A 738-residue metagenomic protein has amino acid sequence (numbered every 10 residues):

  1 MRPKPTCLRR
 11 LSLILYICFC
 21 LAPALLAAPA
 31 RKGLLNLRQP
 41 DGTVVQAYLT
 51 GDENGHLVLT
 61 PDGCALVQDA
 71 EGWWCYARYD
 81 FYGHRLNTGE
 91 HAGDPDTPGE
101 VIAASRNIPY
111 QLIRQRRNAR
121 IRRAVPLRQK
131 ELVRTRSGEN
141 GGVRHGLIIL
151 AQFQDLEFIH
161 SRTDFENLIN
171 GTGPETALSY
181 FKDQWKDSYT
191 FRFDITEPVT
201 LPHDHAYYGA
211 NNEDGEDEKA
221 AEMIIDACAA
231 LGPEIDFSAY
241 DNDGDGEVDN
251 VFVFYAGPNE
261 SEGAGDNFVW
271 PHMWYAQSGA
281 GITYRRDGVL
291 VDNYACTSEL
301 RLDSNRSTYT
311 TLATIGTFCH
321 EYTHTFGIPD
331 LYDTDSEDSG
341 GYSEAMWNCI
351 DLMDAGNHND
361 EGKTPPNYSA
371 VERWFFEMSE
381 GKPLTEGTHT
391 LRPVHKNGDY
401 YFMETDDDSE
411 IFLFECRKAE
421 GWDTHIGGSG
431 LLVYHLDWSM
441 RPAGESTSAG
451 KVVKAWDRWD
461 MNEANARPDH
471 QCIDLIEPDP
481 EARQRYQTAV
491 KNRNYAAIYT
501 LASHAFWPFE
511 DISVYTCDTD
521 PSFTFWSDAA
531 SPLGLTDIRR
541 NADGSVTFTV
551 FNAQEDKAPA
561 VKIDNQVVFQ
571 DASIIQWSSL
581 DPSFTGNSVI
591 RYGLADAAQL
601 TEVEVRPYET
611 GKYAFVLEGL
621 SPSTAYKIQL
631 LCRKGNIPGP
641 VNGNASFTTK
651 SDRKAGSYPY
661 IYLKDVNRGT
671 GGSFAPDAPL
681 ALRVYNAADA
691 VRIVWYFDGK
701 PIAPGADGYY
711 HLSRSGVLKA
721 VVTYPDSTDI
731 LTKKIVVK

Functional and structural regions predicted by a protein language model:
R128-G138, S179-V289: Active-site-proximal segments of metallohydrolase catalytic domains
L178-K186, N250-F252, A256-G430, Y434-R441: Extracellular hydrolytic enzyme modules, especially secreted metalloproteases of the metzincin/thermolysin-like class
A572-F584: Conserved aromatic anchor
S583-V605: Extracellular low-complexity, O-glycosylation-prone stalks/linkers
L620-G635: Beta-strand-rich modules
I628, L718-A720: Hydrophobic beta-strand segments within extracellular beta-sandwich modules
G635-D652: Extracellular fibronectin type III
G699-Y710: Surface-exposed, flexible coil segments in extracellular/virion-facing regions
